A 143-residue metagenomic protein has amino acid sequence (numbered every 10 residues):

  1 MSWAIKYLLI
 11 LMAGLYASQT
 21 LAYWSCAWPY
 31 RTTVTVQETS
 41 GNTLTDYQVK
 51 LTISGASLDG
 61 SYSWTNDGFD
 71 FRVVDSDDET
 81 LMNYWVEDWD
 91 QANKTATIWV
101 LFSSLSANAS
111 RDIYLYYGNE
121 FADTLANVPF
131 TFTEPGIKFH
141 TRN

Functional and structural regions predicted by a protein language model:
S2-I10: Sec-dependent signal peptide recognition, specifically the positively charged N-region followed immediately by
A17-Q19: N-terminal signal peptide c-region/cleavage motif recognized by signal peptidases
L21-G136: Alpha-mannosidase-like glycoside hydrolase catalytic domains involved in N-glycan trimming, generalizing to other
H140-N143: Short, tryptophan-glycine- and acidic/Ser/Thr-enriched carbohydrate-recognition patches
